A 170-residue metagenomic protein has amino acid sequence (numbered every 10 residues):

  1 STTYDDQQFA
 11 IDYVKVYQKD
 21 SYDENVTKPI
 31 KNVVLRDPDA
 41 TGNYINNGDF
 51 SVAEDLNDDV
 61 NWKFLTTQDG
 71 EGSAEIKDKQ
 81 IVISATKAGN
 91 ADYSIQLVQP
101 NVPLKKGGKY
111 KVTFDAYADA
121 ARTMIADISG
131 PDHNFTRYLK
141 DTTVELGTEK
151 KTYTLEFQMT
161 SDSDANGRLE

Functional and structural regions predicted by a protein language model:
S1, V14, Y153-F157: Short tryptophan-centered beta-strand motifs in secreted/extracellular beta-sheet-rich domains of glycan-recognition
T2-N32: Ligand-recognition surfaces built from glycine- and aromatic
K31-E170: Extracellular and organelle-lumenal recognition/adhesion modules and their flexible linkers in secreted
